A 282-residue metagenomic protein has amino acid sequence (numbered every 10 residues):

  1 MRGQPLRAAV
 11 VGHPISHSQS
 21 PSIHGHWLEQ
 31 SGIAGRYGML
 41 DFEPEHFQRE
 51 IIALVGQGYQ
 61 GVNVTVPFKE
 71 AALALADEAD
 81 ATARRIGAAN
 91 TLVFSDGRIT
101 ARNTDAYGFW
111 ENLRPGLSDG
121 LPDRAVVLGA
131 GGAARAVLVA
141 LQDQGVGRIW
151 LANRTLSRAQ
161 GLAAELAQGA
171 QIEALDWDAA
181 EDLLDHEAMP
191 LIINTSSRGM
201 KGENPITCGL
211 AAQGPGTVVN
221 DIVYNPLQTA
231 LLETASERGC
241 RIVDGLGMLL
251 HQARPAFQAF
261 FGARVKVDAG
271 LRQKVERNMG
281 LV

Functional and structural regions predicted by a protein language model:
R2, D119-L121, D143-G145, C208-T217: Short, conserved loop/helix-junction motifs that constitute active-site signature segments in enzyme catalytic cores
R2-S118, P226-Q228: Phosphate/diphosphate ligand-binding glycine-rich loop within oxidoreductases
R7, R36, R124, G147-I149 (+2 more regions): Residues at the starts of beta-strands that form the adenosine-phosphate
G12, N103-A106, L113, L121-V146 (+1 more regions): Glycine-rich adenosine-cofactor-binding loop
D143-R148, E237-R241: Conserved S-adenosyl-L-methionine
Q144-G169: NAD(P)-binding Rossmann-fold cofactor-contacting core
Q168-I242: Rossmann-like adenosine-cofactor binding region
V218, I222-V282: Adenosine-phosphate binding glycine-rich loop
